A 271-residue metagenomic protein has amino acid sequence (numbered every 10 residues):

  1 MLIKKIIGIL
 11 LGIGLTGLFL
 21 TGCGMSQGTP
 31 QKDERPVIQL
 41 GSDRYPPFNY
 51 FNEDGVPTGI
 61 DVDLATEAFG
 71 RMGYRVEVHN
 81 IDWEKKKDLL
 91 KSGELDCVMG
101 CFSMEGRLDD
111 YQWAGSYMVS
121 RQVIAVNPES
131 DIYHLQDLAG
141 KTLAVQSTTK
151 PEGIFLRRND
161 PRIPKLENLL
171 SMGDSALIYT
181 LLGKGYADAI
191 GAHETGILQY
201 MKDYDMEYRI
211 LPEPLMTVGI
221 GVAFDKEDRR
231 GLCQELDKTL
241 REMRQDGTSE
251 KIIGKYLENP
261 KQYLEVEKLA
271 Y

Functional and structural regions predicted by a protein language model:
L20-G22: C-terminal motif of bacterial Sec signal peptides marking the signal peptidase cleavage site
G24, V62-R71, I132, Q136-K150 (+1 more regions): Extended ligand-binding regions for polar small-molecule ligands
M25-C101, S171, E235-L236: Extracytoplasmic small-molecule ligand-binding "clamshell" domains of the periplasmic binding protein/Venus flytrap
S42-R44, V119-V126, K202-R241, N259-Y271: Periplasmic-binding protein-like
R44-Y45, E53-V56, F102-M104, N127-D131 (+2 more regions): Short coil/turn segments
A65-Y74, P151-M172, M201-D205: Ligand-binding cleft/hinge of the Venus flytrap
T66, G70, R75-D137, R209-P214: Acidic, polar ligand-binding/catalytic clefts
K85-D88, C101-D110, I154-R157, L181-T217: A ligand-binding cleft/hinge motif common to bilobed small-molecule-binding domains
